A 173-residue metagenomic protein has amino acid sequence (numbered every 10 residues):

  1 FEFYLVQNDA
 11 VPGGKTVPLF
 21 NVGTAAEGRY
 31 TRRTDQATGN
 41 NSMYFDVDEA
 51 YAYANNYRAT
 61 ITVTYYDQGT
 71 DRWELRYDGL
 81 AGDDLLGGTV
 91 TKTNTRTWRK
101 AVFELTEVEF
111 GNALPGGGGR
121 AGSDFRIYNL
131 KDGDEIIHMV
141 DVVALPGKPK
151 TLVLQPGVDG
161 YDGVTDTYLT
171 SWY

Functional and structural regions predicted by a protein language model:
F1-A50, V143, K148, Q155-W172: Glycan-recognition and processing domains
N40-S42, R58-T62, W98-V102: Intrinsic-disorder/low-complexity, polar/charged segments enriched in Ser/Thr/Lys/Arg/Asp/Glu/Gln
D46-I61, N94, G116-G119: Extracellular/lumenal carbohydrate-interaction signature centered on repeated Trp-anchored short motifs
A50, T64-G69, T106-V108: Solvent-exposed strand-to-loop "edge" motifs in beta-rich extracellular domains
D71-D83: Short, surface-exposed beta-strand/strand-loop-strand elements in extracellular ectodomains
G82-G118: Extracellular carbohydrate recognition and processing domains and analogous Trp-centered ligand-binding platforms
F125-G133: Short beta-strand-plus-loop segments that form exposed binding edges in beta-rich domains
D132-A144: Edge beta-strands of jelly-roll/beta-sandwich modules across compartments, strongly enriched in secreted/luminal
